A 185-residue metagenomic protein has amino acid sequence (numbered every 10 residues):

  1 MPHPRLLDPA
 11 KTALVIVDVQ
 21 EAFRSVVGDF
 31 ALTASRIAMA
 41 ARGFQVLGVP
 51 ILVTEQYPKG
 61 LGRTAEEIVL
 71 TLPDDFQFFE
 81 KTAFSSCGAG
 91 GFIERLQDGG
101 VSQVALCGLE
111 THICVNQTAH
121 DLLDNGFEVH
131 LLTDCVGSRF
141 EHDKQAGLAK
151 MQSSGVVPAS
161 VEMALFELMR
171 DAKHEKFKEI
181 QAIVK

Functional and structural regions predicted by a protein language model:
P2-A13, V46-L47, K59-K185: Active-site-adjacent betaalpha module
P9-T12, V27-E55: A short alpha/beta connector and helix-capping loop motif
V15-V17: Short hydrophobic beta-strand that contains or immediately precedes a catalytic carboxylate
V19, V53-Q56, T133: A cross-domain feature marking catalytic cores of carbohydrate-active enzymes and several ubiquitous metabolic/repair
Q20-S25: Short acidic, Gly/Ser-rich segments with clustered Asp/Glu that frequently serve as metal-coordination loops in enzyme
